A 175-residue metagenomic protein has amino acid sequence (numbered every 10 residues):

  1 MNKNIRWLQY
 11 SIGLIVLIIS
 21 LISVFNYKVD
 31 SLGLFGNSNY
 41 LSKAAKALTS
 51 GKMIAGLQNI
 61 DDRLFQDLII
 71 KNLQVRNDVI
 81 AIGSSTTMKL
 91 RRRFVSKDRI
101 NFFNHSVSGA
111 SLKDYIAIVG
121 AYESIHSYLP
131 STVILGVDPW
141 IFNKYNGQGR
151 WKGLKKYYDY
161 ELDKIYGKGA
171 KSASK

Functional and structural regions predicted by a protein language model:
M1-R76: N-terminal secretory targeting modules
L73-K171: Membrane-embedded segments
K175: Serine-dependent acyl-ester chemistry module
